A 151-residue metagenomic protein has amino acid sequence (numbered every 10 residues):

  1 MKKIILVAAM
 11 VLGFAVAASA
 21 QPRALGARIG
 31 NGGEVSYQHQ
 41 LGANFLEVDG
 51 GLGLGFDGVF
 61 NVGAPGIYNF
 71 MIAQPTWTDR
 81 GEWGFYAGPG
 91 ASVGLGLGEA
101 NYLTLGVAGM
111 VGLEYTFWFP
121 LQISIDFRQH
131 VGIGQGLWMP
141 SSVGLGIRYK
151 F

Functional and structural regions predicted by a protein language model:
M1-P22: Cleavable N-terminal export/targeting peptides
S19-G66: Short glycine/proline- and aromatic-enriched beta-strand/turn motifs that initiate or cap beta-hairpins
S19-P22, F45, A73-G84, E99-N101 (+1 more regions): Short loop/turn motifs that connect adjacent beta-strands in outer-membrane beta-barrel proteins
R23-A27, L46-G50, W83-A91, L105-V107 (+2 more regions): Transmembrane beta-strands of outer-membrane beta-barrel proteins
I29-G33, N44, G58-A64, W83 (+2 more regions): Residues that define the transmembrane beta-barrel architecture of outer-membrane proteins
G32-E34, G51-D57, M71-P75, S92-G98 (+1 more regions): Sequence/structural signature of outer-membrane beta-barrel proteins
G33-H39, A64-I72, P89-V93, G109-Y115 (+2 more regions): Residues on the lipid-exposed face of transmembrane beta-strands in outer-membrane beta-barrel proteins
V59, W118-F151: Predominantly the C-terminal beta-signal and adjacent terminal strand-loop region of outer-membrane beta-barrel
